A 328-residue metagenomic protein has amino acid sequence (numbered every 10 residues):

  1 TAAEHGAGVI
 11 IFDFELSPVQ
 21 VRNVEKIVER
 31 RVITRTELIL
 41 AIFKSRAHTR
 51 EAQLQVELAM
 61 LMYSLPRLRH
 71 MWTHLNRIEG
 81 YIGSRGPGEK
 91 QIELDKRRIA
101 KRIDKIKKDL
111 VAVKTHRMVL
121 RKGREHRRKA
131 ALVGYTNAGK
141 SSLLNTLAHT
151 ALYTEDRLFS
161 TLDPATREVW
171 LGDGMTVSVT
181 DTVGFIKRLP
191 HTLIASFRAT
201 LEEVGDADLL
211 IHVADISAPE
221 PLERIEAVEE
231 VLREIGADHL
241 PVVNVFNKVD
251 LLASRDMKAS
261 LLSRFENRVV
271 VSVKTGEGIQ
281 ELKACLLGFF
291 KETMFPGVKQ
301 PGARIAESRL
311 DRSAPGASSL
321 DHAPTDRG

Functional and structural regions predicted by a protein language model:
T1-I39: N-terminal accessory targeting/assembly segments
A2-E4, V169-D173, S178, E202-D206 (+3 more regions): Conserved catalytic network of the ASCE P-loop NTPase/AAA+ motor domain
E15-P18, E37-L40, V183-I186, I216-E220 (+2 more regions): Conserved nucleotide-binding/hydrolysis micro-motifs of P-loop NTPases
E37-V56: Short alpha-helix plus adjacent loop in nuclease-associated cores
R46-A47, A151-Y153, V183-I194, A214-P221: Flexible beta-alpha connector loops of hexameric P-loop NTPases
M62-A138, L144-N145, H149, P219 (+2 more regions): C-terminal-of-GTPase-core extension/linker across diverse P-loop GTPases
A148-T176, H191-S196: Switch I (effector-binding) loop of TRAFAC-class P-loop GTPase G-domains
I194-S217: Inter-motif core of Ras-like GTPase G domains
